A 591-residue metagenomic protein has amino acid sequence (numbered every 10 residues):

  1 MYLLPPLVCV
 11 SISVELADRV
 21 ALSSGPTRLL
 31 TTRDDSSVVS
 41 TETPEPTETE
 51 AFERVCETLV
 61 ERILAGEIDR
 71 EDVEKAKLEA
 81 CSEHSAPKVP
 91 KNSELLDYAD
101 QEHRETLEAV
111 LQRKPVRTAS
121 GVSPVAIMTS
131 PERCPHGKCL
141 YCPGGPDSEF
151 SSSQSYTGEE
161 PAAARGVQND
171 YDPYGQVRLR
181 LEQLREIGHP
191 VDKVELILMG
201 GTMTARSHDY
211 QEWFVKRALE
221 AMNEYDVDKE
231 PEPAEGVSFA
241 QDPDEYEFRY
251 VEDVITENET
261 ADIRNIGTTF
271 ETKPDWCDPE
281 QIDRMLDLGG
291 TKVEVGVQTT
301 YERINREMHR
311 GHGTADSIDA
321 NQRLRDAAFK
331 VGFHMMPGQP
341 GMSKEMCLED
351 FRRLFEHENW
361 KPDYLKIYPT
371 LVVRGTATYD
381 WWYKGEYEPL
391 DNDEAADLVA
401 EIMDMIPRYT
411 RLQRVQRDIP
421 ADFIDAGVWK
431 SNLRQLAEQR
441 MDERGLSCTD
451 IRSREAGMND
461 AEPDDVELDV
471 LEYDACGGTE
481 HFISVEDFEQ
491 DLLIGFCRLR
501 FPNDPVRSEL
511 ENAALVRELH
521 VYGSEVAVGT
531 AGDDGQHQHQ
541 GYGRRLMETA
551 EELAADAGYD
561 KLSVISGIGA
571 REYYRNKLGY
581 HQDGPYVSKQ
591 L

Functional and structural regions predicted by a protein language model:
Y2, S566-Y586: Conserved active-site alpha-helix within GNAT-family acetyltransferase domains
L7-Q176, R180-Q241, R408: Flexible, acidic/Gly-rich N-terminal and inter-domain linker regions that tether and position cofactor-handling modules
G158-Q176, L196, G200-M222, E230-G332 (+4 more regions): Conserved non-cysteine loop/helix-boundary elements of the Radical SAM core domain that shape
E386-R498, P502: C-terminal accessory regions of radical SAM enzymes
L510-H537: Conserved acetyl-CoA binding element of GNAT-fold acetyltransferases
G532-L553: Conserved acetyl-CoA-binding loop-helix of GNAT-fold acetyltransferases
L553-S566: Conserved GNAT acetyl-CoA-binding A-motif
